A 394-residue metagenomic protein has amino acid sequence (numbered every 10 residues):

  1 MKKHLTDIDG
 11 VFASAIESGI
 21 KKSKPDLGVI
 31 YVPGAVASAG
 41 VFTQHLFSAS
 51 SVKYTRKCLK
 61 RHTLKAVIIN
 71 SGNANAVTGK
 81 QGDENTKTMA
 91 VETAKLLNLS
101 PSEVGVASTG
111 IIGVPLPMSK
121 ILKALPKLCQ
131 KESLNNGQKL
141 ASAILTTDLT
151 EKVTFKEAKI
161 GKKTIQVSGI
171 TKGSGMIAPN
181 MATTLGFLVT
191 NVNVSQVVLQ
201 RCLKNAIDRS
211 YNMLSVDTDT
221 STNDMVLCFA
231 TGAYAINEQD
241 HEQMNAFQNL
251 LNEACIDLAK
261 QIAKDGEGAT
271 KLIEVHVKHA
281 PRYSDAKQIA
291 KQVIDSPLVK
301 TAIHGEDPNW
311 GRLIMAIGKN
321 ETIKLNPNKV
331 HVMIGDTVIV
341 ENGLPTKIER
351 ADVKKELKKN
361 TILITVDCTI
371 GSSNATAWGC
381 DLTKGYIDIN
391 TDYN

Functional and structural regions predicted by a protein language model:
M1-N70, A74-E84, A94-S119, K123-N394: A structural signal for small-residue-enriched, beta-sheet-centric alpha/beta enzyme cores and oligomeric scaffold folds
A90: Generic structural marker for isolated residues within well-ordered, non-membrane alpha-helices of soluble domains
